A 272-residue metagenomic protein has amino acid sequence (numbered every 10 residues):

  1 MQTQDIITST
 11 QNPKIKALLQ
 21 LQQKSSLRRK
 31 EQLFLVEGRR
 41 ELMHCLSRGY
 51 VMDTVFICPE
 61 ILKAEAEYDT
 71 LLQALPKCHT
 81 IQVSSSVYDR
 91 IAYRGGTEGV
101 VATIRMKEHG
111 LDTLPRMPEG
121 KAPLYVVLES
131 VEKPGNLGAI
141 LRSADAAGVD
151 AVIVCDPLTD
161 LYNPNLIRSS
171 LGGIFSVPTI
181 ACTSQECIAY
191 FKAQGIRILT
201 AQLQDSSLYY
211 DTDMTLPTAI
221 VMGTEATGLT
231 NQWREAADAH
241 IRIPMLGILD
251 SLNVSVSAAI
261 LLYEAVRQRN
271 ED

Functional and structural regions predicted by a protein language model:
M1-E65, T70, L158-T159: Boundary-proximal intrinsically disordered activation/regulatory segments immediately upstream of a helical core
I7, F34, E129-S130, C155-D156 (+4 more regions): Glycine- and other small-residue-rich loops at beta-strand/loop junctions that grip anionic moieties
G38, E132-A139, N253-S257: Amphipathic alpha-helical repeat scaffolds
S47, A74, I81, H109-D205: RNA substrate-binding interface of SAM-dependent RNA methyltransferases
L71-Y93: A glycine-rich helix N-cap at a beta->alpha junction
A146-A147, L161, L166-G173, N231-D272: Structured adenosyl-cofactor binding patch, chiefly the S-adenosyl-L-methionine
T200-L249, N253: Active-site/ligand-binding-proximal alpha/beta "capping" segment
